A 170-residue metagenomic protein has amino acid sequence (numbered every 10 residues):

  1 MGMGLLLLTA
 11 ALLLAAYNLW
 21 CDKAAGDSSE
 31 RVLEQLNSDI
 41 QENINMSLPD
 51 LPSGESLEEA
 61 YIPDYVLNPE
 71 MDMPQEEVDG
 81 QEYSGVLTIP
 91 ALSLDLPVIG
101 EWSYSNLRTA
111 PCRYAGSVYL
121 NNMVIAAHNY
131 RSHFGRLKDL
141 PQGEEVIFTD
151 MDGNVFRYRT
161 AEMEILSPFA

Functional and structural regions predicted by a protein language model:
G2-A170: Solvent-exposed, non-transmembrane regions of membrane-associated and secreted proteins
